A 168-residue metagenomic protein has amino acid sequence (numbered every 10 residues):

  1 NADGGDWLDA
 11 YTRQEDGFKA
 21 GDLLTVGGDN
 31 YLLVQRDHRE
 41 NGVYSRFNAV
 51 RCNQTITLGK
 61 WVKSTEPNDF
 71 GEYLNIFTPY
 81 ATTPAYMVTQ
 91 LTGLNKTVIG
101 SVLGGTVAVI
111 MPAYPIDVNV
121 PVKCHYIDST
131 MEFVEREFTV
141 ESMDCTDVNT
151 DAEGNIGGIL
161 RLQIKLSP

Functional and structural regions predicted by a protein language model:
N1-P168: Short, conserved turn/kink motifs that form compact alpha/beta structural patches or helix kinks used as
